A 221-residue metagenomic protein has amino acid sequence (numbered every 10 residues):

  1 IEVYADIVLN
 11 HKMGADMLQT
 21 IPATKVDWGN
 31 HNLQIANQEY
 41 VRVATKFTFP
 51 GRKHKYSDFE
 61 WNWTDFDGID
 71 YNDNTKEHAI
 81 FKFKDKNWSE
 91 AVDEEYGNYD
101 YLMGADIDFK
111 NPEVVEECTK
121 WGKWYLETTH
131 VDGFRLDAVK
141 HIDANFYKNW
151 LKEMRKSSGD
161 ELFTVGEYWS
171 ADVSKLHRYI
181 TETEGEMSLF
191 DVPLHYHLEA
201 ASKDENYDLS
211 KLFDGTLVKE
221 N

Functional and structural regions predicted by a protein language model:
I1, G14, R52, I69 (+3 more regions): The substrate-binding groove and active-site-proximal loops of carbohydrate-active enzymes, especially glycoside
I1, Y71-K86, D93-Y96, G104-I107 (+2 more regions): Contiguous N-terminal and early-domain "leader" segments and peripheral loops that mark the onset or edge of a domain
I1-E2, I7, H54, F59 (+2 more regions): Aromatic- and glycine-enriched glycan-recognition loops and surfaces that form the carbohydrate-binding subsites
I1-V8, K12, G104, E117-G122 (+3 more regions): Functionally constrained cores in energy, signaling, and assembly domains
L9-M13, T75, S89-D93, M103 (+3 more regions): Active-site-proximal loop/turn and secondary-structure-junction residues that shape catalytic pockets, frequently
N10-E90, Y179-L189: Aromatic- and acidic-residue-enriched segments that line the glycan-binding/catalytic groove of carbohydrate-active
T20, N32-K55, K120-N221: Active-site-proximal helices and loops of the catalytic beta/alpha 8
K82-T129, V139: Active-site-adjacent "subsite" loops/lids of carbohydrate-active enzymes
